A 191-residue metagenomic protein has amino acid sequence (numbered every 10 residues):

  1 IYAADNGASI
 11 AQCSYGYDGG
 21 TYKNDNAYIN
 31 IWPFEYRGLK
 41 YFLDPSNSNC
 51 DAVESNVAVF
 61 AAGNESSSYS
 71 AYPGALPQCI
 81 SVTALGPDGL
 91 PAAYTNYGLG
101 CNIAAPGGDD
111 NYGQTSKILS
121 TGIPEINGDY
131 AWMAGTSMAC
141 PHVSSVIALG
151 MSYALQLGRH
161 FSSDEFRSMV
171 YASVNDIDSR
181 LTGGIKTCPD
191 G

Functional and structural regions predicted by a protein language model:
I1, L43, V59, T83 (+3 more regions): Non-transmembrane alpha-helical segments in soluble domains of secreted/periplasmic/extracellular proteins
I1-L76, D88-L90, P124-H142: Substrate-binding/access-modulating region of protease and related hydrolase catalytic domains
I1-S9, N47-S48, P87, G108-Y112 (+2 more regions): Flexible, small-residue-rich helix->loop connector segments that border functional cores
S9-Y15, E54-N56, C79, A93 (+1 more regions): C-terminal subdomain of the subtilisin-like protease fold in secreted/lumenal serine endopeptidases
G19-K23, Y112-G113, S179: Short acidic/His/Gly/Ser-rich catalytic and metal-binding motifs that mark active-site loops of diverse hydrolases
W32-Y36, G100, S163, R167: Amphipathic alpha-helical segments in well-structured domains
S70, S120, S179-G183: Short, hydrophobic secondary-structure boundary micro-motifs
A71-S152: Extracellular S/T/G-rich loop segment that most often corresponds to the catalytic His/Ser-adjacent loop
